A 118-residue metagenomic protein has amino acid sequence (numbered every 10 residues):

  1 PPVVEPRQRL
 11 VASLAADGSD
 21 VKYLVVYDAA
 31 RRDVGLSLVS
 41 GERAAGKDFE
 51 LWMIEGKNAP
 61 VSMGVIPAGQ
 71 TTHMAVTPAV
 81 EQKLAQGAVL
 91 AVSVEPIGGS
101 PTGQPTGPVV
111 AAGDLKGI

Functional and structural regions predicted by a protein language model:
P1-I118: N-terminal targeting/export leaders
